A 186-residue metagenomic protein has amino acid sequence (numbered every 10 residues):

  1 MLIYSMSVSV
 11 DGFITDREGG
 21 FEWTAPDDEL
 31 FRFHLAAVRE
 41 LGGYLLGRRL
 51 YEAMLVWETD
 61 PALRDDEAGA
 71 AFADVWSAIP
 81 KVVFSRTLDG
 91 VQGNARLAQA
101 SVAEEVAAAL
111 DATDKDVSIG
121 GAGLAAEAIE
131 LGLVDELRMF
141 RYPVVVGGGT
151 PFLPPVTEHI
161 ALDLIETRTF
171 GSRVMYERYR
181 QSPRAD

Functional and structural regions predicted by a protein language model:
M1-D186: Enzymes that bind and transform nitrogen-containing heteroaromatic metabolites
